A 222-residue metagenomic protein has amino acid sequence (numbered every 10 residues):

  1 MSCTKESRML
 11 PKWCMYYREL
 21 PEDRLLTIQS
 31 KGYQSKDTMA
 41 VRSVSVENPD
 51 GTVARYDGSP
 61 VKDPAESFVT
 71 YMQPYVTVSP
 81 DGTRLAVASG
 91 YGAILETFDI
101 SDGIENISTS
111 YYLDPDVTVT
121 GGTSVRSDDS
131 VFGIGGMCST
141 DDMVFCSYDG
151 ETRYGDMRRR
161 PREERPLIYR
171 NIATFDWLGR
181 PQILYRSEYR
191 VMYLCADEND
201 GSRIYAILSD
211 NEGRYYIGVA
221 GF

Functional and structural regions predicted by a protein language model:
M1-K36, V61-K62: Asp-box/WD-like beta-propeller blade repeats and closely related beta-sheet repeat scaffolds
C3-P11, G51-Y71, S101-D129, E188-R190: Surface-exposed loop and turn segments in beta-propeller and other repeat-based domains that flank or scaffold
M9-D23, E66-V76, F132-G136, Y189-N199: Repeated scaffold domains used in trafficking and secretory/extracellular systems, primarily beta-propellers
E22-R24, D81-T83, G135, D141-V144 (+1 more regions): Short coil/turn segments that connect the beta-strands within blades of beta-propeller domains
I28-T38, S147-L167, N211, Y215-G218: Short, conserved, GDST-rich strand-edge loop motifs in beta-rich repeat architectures
M39-P49, D99, R160-R180, V219-F222: Beta-propeller blade signature
S127-F175: Loop/turn-rich, solvent-exposed surfaces of beta-rich toroidal or solenoidal domains
C195-F222: Blade-level signature of beta-propeller repeat domains, shared across WD40, Kelch, NHL, RCC1 and BNR/Asp-box propellers
